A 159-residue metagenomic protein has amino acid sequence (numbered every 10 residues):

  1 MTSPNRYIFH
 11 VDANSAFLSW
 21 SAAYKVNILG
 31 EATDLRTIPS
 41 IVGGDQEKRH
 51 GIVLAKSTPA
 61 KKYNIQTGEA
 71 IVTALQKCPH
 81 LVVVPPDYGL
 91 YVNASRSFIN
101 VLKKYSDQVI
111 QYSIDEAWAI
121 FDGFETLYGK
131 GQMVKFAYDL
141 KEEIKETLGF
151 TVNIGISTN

Functional and structural regions predicted by a protein language model:
M1-N159: Gly/Gly-Pro- and Ser/Thr-rich, intrinsically disordered tail segments characteristic of DNA damage-repair and tolerance
